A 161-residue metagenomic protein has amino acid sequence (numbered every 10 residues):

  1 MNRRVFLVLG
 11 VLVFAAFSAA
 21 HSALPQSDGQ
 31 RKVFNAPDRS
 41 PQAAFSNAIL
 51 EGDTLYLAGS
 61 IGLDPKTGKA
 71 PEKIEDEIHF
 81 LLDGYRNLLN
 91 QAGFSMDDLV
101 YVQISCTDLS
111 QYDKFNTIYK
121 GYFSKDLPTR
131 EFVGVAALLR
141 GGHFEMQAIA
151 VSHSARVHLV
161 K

Functional and structural regions predicted by a protein language model:
N2-D83, N87-A92, D97, C106-K161: N-terminal presequence-like segments and the immediate start of the first folded domain
V100-V102: Surface-exposed aromatic
